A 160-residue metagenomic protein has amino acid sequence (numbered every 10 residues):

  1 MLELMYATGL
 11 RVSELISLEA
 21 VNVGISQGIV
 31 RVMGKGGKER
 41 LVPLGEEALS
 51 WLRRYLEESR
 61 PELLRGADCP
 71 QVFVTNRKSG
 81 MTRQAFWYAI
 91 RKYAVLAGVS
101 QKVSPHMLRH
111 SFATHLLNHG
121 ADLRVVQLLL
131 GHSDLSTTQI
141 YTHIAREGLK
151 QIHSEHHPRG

Functional and structural regions predicted by a protein language model:
M1-V12, G36-K38, A67: Basic, Lys/Arg- and aromatic-enriched nucleic-acid-binding interface segment
L4-M5, L18, H115-L116, L129: Short alpha-helical segment immediately N-terminal to, or the first helix within, an HTH/HTH-like DNA-binding domain
M5-Q27: Short, charged phosphate-coordinating catalytic segments
A20, G45-L49, F86, H110 (+2 more regions): ATP/adenylate-binding site constellation spanning eukaryotic-like Ser/Thr protein kinases, ABC-transporter
V23-I25, T82, V99-K102, A121-T142 (+2 more regions): Short, polar N-cap/turn motifs at the start of nucleic acid-interacting alpha helices
G34-R54, D68-A89: C-terminal catalytic core of Y-nucleophile DNA break-rejoin enzymes
V42, W87-L128: Short, basic (Lys/Arg/His-rich) helix/loop patches that form interaction surfaces in the mid-to-C-terminal regions
E47, R54, I144-G160: DNA/chromatin major-groove-contacting recognition/catalytic segments
